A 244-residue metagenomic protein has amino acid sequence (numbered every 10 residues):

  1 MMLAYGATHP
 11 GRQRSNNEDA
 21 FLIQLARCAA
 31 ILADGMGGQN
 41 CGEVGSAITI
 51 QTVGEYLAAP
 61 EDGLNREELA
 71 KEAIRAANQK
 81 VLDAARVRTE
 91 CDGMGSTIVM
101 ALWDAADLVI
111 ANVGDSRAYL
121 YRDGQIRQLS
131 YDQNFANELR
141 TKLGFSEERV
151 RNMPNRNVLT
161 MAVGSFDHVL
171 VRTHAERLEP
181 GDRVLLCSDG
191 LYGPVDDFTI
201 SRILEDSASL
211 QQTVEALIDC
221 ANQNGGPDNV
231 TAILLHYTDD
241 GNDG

Functional and structural regions predicted by a protein language model:
M1-G244: PP2C/PPM-type serine/threonine phosphatase catalytic domain
